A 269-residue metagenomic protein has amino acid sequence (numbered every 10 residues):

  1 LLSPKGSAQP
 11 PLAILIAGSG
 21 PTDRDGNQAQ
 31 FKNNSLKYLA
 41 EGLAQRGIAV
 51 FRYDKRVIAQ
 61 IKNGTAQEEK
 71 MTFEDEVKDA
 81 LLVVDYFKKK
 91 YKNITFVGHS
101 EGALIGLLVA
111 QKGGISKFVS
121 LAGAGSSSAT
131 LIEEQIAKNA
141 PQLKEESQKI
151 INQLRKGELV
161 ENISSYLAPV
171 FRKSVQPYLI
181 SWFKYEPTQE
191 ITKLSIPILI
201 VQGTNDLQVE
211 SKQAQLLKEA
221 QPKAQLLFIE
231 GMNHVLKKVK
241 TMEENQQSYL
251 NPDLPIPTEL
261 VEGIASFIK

Functional and structural regions predicted by a protein language model:
S7-Q45: Short, surface-exposed "cap/lid" segments of acyl-processing enzymes
S35-K62: Conserved alpha/beta-hydrolase
E68-K88: Alpha/beta-hydrolase active-site loop
D85-A137: Primarily recognizes the serine-hydrolase "nucleophile elbow" in alpha/beta-hydrolase and SGNH/GDSL folds
V119-Q189: Accessory cap/linker subdomain of secreted extracellular hydrolases
L194, I200-Q202: Short beta-strand/loop motif that positions the catalytic acidic residue of the alpha/beta-hydrolase fold
I196, V209-A220: Short alpha-helix in the alpha/beta-hydrolase fold that links the catalytic acid
M232-V235, K240-K269: Catalytic active-site module of serine/aspartate enzymes centered on a nucleophile-bearing elbow/loop
